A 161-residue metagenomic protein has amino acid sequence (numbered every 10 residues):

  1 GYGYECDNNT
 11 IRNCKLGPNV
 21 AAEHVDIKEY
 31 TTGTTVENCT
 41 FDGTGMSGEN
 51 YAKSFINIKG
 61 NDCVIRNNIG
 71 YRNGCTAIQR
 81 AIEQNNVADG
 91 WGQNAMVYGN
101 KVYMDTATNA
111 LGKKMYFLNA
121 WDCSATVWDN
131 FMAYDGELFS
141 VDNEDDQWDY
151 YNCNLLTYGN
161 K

Functional and structural regions predicted by a protein language model:
G1-D26, T31-M46, K53-F55, G60-G74 (+3 more regions): Right-handed parallel beta-helix
A22-D26, S47-G48, K53-F55, T76-N86 (+2 more regions): Structural detector of coil-to-beta-strand junctions
E144-D146: A short, acidic, flexible beta-alpha connecting loop/helix-capping segment that sits on the rim of active
